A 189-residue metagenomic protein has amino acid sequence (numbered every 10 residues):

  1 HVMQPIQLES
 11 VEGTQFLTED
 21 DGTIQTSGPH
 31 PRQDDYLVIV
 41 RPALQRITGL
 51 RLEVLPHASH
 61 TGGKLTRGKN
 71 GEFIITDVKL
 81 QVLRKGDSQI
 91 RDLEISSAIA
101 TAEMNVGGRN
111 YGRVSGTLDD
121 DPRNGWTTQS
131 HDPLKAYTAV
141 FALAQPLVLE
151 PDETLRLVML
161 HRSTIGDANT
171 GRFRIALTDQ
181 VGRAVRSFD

Functional and structural regions predicted by a protein language model:
H1-D189: Low-complexity, glycine/serine/threonine/alanine-rich intrinsically disordered linker and propeptide segments
